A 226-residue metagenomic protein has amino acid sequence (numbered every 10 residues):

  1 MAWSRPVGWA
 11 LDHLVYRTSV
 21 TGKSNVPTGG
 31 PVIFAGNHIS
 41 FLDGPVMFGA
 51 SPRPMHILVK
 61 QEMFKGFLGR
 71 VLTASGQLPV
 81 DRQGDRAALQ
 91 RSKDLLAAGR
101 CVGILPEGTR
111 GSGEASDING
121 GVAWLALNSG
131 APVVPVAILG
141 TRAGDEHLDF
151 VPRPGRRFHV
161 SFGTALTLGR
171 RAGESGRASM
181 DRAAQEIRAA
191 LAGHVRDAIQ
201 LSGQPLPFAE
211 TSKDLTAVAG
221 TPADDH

Functional and structural regions predicted by a protein language model:
M1-R17, K65-S75, V151-G155: Alpha-helical membrane-targeting segments
V7-W9, A74-P79, L105-R110: Short, basic, glycine/proline-bearing loop/turn elements
H13-L14, V26-G84: Catalytic core of membrane glycerolipid acyltransferases/transacylases, capturing the structured, soluble-facing
H13-T21, Q83, R142-D145: Short gly/ser/thr-rich secondary-structure transition/capping motifs
V20, K65, R86-L89: Structural motif corresponding to alpha-helix initiation and N-cap regions
G22, A35-N37, V59-K60, L105-P106 (+1 more regions): A secondary-structure boundary/capping signal
S24-V26, K93-D94: Short amphipathic alpha-helix with an adjacent loop that forms part of the alpha/beta core around
R86-H226: Non-catalytic C-terminal accessory region of glycerolipid acyltransferases and related lyso-lipid remodeling enzymes
